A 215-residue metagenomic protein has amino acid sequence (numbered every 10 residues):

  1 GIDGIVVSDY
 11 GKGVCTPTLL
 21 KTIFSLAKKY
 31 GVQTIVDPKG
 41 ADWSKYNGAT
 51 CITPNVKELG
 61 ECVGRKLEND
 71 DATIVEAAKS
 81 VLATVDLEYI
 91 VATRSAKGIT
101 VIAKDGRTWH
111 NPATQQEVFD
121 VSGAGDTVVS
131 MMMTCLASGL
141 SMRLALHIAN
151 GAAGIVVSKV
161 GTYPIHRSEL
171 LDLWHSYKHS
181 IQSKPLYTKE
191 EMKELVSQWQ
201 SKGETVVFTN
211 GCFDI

Functional and structural regions predicted by a protein language model:
G1: Conserved phosphate-binding/catalytic loop of the ribokinase/pfkB sugar-kinase fold
G4, K12-T108: Conserved phosphate/ATP/ADP-binding segment of small-molecule kinases
I5-S8, N55, I99, D126 (+2 more regions): Conserved structural-core and active-site-/substrate-pathway-adjacent residues in large, well-folded domains of enzymes
D9-V14, C212-F213: Conserved short loop/turn motifs at secondary-structure junctions
T84, E88, T114-L173: Conserved post-catalytic alpha-helical subdomain immediately downstream of the catalytic base and nucleotide-binding
I155-Q198: Charged C-terminal helix
S197-I215: N-terminal catalytic cores of NTP/NDP-binding nucleotidyl/phosphoryl-transfer enzymes
